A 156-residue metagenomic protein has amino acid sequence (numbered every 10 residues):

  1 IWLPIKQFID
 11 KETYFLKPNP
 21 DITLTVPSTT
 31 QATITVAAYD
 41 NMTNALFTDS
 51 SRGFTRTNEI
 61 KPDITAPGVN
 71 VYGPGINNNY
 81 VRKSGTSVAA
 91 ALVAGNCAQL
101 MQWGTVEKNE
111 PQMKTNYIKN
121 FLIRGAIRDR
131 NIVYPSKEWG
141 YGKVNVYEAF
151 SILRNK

Functional and structural regions predicted by a protein language model:
I1-Y14: Hard-cation-handling environments
I9-D10, F47-D49, T57, I118-N120 (+1 more regions): Short secondary-structure boundary micro-motifs
L16-A98, Q102: Extracellular S/T/G-rich loop segment that most often corresponds to the catalytic His/Ser-adjacent loop
P62, V144-N145: Substrate-binding/active-site groove segments that recognize and process beta-1,4-linked N-acetyl-hexosamine
G68-Y134, K143, S151: Hydrolase catalytic cores
K137: Zinc-dependent metallohydrolase catalytic domains
E148-K156: Secreted peptidase-domain scaffold signal
